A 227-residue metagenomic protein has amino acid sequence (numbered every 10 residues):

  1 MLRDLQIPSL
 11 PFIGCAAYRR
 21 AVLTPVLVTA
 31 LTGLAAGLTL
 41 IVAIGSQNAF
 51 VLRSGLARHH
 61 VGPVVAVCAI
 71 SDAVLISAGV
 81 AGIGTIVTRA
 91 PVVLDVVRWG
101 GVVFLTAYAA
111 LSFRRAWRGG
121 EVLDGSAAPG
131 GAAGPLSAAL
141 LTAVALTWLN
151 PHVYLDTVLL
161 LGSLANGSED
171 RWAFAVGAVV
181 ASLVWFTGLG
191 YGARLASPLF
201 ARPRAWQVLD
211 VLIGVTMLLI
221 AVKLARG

Functional and structural regions predicted by a protein language model:
D4-A21, D95, V103, A107-P151 (+1 more regions): Alpha-helical multi-pass membrane helix bundles of inner-membrane/thylakoid proteins, especially permease cores
L23-D95, V158-A173: Juxtamembrane transmembrane-helix termini in multi-pass membrane transport proteins
A35, G62-A66, R98, V102 (+5 more regions): Internal alpha-helical transmembrane segments of multi-pass membrane proteins, especially GPCRs
V61-A133, A138-A139, G192-L195, V215: Membrane helix-loop-helix hairpins that form the core translocation module of multi-pass transporters
A175-R194: Hydrophobic alpha-helical transmembrane segments of multi-pass membrane transport proteins, especially secondary
Y191-V215: Interfacial loop-to-transmembrane junctions
V222-G227: Juxtamembrane boundary at the C-terminal end of a transmembrane helix
